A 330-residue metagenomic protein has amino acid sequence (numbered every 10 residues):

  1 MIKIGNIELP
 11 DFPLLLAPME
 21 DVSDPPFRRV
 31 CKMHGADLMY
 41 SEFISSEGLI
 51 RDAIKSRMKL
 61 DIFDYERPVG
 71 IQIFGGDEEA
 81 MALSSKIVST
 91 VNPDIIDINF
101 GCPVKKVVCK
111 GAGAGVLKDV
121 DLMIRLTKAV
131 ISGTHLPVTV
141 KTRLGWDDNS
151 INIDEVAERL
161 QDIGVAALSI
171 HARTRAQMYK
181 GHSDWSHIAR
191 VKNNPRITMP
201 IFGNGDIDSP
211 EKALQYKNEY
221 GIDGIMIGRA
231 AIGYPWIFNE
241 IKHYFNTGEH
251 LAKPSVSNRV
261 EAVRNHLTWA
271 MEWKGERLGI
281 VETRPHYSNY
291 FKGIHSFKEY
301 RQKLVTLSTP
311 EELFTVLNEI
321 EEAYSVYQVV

Functional and structural regions predicted by a protein language model:
M1-V330: Flavin-dependent oxidoreductase catalytic cores
